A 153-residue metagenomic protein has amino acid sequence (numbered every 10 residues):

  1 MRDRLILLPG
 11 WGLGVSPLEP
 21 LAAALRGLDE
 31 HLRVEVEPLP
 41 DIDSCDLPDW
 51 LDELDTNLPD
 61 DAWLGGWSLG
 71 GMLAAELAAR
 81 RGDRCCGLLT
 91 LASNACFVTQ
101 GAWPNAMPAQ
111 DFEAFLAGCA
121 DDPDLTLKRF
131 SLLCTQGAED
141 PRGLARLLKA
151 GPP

Functional and structural regions predicted by a protein language model:
M1-C45: Conserved HGGG/HGGXW glycine-rich cap/lid loop of the alpha/beta-hydrolase fold
P20, E76-R80: Active-site signature of alpha/beta-hydrolase-fold catalytic machinery across serine- and Asp/Cys-nucleophile hydrolases
L39-I42, L89-Q100, P123, T135: Active-site nucleophile loop of the alpha/beta-hydrolase fold
C45-A62: Conserved acidic catalytic loop of the alpha/beta-hydrolase fold
L64-G66, L91: Short beta-strand immediately N-terminal to the catalytic nucleophile in serine-hydrolase-like folds
G66-A74: Gly/Ala-rich beta-loop-alpha elbow adjacent to hydrolase catalytic centers
A79, R84-G118: Flexible "cap/lid" loop of the alpha/beta hydrolase fold
A120-P153: Conserved alpha/beta-hydrolase catalytic His-Asp/Glu region
